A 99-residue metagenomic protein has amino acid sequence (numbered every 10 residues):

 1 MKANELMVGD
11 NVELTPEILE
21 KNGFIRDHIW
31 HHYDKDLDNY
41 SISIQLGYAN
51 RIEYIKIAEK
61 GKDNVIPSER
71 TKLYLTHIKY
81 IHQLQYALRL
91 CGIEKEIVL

Functional and structural regions predicted by a protein language model:
M1-L99: Structural boundary micro-motifs
